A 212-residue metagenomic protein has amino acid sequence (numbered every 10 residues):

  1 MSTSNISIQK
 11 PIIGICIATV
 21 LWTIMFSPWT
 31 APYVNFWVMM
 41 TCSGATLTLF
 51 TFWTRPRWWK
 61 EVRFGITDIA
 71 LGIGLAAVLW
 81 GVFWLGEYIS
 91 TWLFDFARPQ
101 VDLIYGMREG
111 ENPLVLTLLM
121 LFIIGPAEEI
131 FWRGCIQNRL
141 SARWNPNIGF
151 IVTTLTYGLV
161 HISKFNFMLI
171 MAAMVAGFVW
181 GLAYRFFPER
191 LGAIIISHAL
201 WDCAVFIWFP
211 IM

Functional and structural regions predicted by a protein language model:
M1-I69, G81, I89, C203-M212: N-terminal, membrane-interfacial amphipathic/helix-forming hydrophobic leader that caps and precedes the first
A18-M25, V152-V160, G177-V179: Hydrophobic, membrane-inserted alpha-helices
S27, L169-M212: Functionally important transmembrane alpha-helices
P28-V34, V160-M168: Membrane-interface helix caps and helix-loop-helix hairpins in membrane proteins
V38-L47, L114-L118, M171-V179: Membrane-embedded alpha-helical segments of multi-pass membrane proteins, especially the transmembrane helices
W58-I124, A142: Juxtamembrane helix-loop-helix connectors linking adjacent transmembrane helices in multi-pass membrane enzymes
G74, I123, V152-L159, M171 (+3 more regions): Hydrophobic residues within alpha-helical transmembrane segments of multi-pass solute transporters/permease subunits
E128-V152, R185-E189: Membrane-interface helix/loop boundary segments of multi-pass membrane proteins
